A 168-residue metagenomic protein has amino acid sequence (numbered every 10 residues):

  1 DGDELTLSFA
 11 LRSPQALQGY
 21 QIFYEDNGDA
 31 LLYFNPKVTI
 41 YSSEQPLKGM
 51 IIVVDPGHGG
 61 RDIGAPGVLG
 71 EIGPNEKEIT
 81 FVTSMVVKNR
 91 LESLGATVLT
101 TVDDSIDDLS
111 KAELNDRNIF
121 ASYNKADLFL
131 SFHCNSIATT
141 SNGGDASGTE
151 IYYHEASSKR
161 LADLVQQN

Functional and structural regions predicted by a protein language model:
D1-M50: Signal-peptide-cleaved, periplasmic/extracellular N-terminal interaction regions immediately downstream of the signal
Y33-F120, N124-A126, A138-S141, D145-S147: Active-site histidine-acidic residue metal-binding/catalytic motifs, centered on HxH/HExxH-like signatures
C134: Flexible loop residues that form catalytic and substrate-binding hotspots at small-molecule/glycan-binding clefts
G143-R160: A short, gly/pro- and small-residue-rich
S158-N168: Active-site-adjacent substrate-binding region of metalloamidase/peptidase-like peptide-processing proteins
